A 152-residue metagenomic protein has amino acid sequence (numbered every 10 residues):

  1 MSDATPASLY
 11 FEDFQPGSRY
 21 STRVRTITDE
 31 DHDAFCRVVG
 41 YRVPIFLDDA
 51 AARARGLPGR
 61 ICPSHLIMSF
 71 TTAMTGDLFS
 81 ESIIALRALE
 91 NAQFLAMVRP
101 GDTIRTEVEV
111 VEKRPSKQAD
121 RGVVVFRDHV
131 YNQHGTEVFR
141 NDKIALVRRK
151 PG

Functional and structural regions predicted by a protein language model:
M1-P16, V98-T103, E107-G152: HotDog/MaoC-like acyl-thioester-processing domains
S2-A88, G152: Hot-dog-fold acyl-thioester-processing enzymes
S21-T26, Q93, I144-L146: Generic structural detector for well-ordered beta-strands
V24, T71, F94, V108-V110: Conserved hydrophobic positions within beta-strands
A88-L95: Short, conserved aromatic-histidine micro-motifs
